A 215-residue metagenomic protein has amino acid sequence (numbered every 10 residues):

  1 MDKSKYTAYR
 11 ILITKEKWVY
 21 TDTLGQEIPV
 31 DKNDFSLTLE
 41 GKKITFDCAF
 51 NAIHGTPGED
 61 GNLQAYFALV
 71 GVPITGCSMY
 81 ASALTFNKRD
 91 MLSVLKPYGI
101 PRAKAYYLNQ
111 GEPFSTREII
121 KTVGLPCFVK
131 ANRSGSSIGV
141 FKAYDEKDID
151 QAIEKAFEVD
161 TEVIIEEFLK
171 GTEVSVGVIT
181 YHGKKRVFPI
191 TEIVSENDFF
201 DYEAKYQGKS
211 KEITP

Functional and structural regions predicted by a protein language model:
M1-Y80, L84-F86, D90, P97 (+1 more regions): ATP-binding N-terminal substructure of ATP-dependent carboxylate-amine bond-forming enzymes
S4-Y6, F46, A103, V123-L125 (+1 more regions): Short coil/turn connectors at secondary-structure junctions
I13, T23, I53-G55, A105 (+3 more regions): Fold-independent oxyanion-binding glycine-rich loops and adjacent beta-strand/coil segments at enzyme active sites
K43, L84-T172: Active-site nucleotide/adenylate-binding loops and adjacent lid/helix of ATP-dependent enzymes
P73-C77, R102, R186-V187: Short hydrophobic/aromatic-enriched beta-strand-loop microsegments
Y144-P215: Phosphate-binding site of ATP-dependent enzymes
